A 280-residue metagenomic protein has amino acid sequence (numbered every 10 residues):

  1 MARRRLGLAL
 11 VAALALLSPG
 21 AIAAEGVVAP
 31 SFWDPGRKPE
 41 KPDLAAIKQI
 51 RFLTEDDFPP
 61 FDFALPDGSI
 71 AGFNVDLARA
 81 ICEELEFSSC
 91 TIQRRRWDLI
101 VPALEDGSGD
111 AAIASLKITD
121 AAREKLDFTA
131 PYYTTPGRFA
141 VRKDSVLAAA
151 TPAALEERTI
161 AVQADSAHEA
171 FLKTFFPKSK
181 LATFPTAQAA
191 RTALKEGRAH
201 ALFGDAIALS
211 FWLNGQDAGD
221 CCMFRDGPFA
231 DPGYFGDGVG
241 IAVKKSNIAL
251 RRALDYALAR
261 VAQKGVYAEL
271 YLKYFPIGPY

Functional and structural regions predicted by a protein language model:
M1-A9: Bacterial N-terminal signal peptides that target proteins for export
A9-S18: Bacterial N-terminal signal peptides
A24-P35, P42, A167-F184, F224-R225 (+1 more regions): Ligand-binding clefts/hinges and TM-proximal coupling segments of bilobed small-molecule sensing domains
A24-S115, E124: Extracytoplasmic small-molecule ligand-binding "clamshell" domains of the periplasmic binding protein/Venus flytrap
D56, Y133-V141, S210, N214-L258 (+1 more regions): Periplasmic-binding protein-like
D56-P59, G68-E84, K117, R138-R191 (+2 more regions): Bilobed "Venus flytrap"/periplasmic-binding protein-like clamshell domains and structurally analogous long
V75, R79, E83, C90-A154 (+1 more regions): Acidic, polar ligand-binding/catalytic clefts
F87-S89, E105-A114, K195-A208, D217-G219: Alpha-to-beta junction loops
